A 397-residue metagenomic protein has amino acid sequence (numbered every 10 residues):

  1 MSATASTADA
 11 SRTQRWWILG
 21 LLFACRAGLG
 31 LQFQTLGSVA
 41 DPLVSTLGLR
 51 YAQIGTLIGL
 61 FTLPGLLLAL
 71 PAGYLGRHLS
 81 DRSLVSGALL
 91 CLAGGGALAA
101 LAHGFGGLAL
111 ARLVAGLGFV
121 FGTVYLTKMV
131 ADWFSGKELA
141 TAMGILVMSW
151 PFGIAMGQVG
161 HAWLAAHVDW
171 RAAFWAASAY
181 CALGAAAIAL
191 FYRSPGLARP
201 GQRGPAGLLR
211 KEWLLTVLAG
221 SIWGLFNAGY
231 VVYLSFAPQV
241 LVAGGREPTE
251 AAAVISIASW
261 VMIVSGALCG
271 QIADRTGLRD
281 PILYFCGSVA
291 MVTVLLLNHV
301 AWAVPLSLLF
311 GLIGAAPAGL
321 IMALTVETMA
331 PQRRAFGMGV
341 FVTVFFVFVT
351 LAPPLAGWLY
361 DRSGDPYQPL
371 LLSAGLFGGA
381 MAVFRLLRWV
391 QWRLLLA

Functional and structural regions predicted by a protein language model:
L36-G37, L215-S256, I263-G266: Extracytoplasmic gate region of multi-pass secondary transporters
L67-H103: Conserved MFS/SLC helix-loop-helix module at the cytosolic interface between two early adjacent transmembrane helices
L68-S80, G266-G277, Y360-D361: Helix-to-loop junctions at the C-terminal end of transmembrane segments in multipass secondary transporters
H78-A88, D274-G287: Cytoplasmic membrane-interface "Motif A"-like loop-to-helix N-cap segments of 12-TM Major Facilitator Superfamily
A111-S149: Cytoplasmic helix-loop-helix junction between adjacent transmembrane helices in 12-TM secondary transporters
G144-Y192: Helix-loop-helix hairpin linking two adjacent transmembrane segments in secondary transporters
R279-L324: C-terminal transmembrane helical hairpin of 12-TM major facilitator-type secondary transporters
T328-D365: A late C-terminal transmembrane helix in Major Facilitator Superfamily
